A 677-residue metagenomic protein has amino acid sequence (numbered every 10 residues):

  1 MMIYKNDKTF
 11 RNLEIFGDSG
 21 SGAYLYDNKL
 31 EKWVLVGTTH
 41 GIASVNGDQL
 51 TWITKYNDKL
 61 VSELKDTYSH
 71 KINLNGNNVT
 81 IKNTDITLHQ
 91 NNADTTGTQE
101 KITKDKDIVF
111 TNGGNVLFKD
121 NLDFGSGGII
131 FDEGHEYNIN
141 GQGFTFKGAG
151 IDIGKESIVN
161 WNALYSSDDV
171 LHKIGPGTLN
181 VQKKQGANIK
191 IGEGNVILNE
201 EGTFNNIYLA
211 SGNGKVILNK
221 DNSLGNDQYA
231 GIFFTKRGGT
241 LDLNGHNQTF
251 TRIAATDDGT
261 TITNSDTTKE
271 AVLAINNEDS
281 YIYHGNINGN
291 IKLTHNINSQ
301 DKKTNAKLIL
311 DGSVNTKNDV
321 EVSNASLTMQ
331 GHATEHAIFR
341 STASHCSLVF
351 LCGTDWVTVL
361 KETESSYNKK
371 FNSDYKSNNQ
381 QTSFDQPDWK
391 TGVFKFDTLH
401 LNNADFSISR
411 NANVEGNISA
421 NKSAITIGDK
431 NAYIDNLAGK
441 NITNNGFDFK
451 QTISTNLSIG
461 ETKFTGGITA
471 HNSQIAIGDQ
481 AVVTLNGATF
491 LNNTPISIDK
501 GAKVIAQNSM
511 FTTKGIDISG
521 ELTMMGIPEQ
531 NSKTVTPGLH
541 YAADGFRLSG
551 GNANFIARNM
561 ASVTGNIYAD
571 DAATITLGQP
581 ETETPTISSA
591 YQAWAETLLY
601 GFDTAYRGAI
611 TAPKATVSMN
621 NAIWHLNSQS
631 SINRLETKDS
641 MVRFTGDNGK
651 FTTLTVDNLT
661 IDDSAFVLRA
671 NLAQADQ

Functional and structural regions predicted by a protein language model:
M1-T9: Chymotrypsin/trypsin-fold serine protease catalytic domain
E14-I81: C-terminal subregion of chymotrypsin/trypsin-like serine protease catalytic domains
K65-T145, S341: Solvent-exposed adhesion/ligand-recognition segments of exported proteins
D107-D123, D221-G231, A412, W624 (+1 more regions): N-terminal extracellular ligand-recognition/capping segment immediately after the signal peptide
G113, S126, G134, G148 (+12 more regions): Tight coil/turn sites that cap or link beta-strands
F118-D169, T260-T316, H332-T334: Polar, low-complexity tracts enriched in small residues
N138-N206, S211, G312-S344, Q386-V393 (+1 more regions): Right-handed parallel beta-helix
E200, I207, N213-N219, T249-R252 (+17 more regions): Extracellular beta-solenoid/beta-roll
